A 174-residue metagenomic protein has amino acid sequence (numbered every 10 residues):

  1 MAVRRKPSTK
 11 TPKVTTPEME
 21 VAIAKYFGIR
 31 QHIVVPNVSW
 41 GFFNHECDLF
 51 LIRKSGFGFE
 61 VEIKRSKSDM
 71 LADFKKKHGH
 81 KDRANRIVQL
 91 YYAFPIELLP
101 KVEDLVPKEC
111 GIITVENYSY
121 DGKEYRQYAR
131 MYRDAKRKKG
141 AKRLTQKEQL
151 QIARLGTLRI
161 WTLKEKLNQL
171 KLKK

Functional and structural regions predicted by a protein language model:
A2-K13, P17, V21-Y26, E103-K174: Non-catalytic C-terminal interaction segments of nucleic acid-processing enzymes
F27-F42: A short acidic/basic microdomain associated with nuclease active sites
S39, F50, E62-K64: Anionic group-transfer/hydrolysis microenvironments
F43-E46, D69-M70: Short N-terminal binding/cap micro-motifs at the start of the first secondary-structure element
C47-E60: Active-site beta-strand-loop-beta-strand hairpin of nuclease catalytic cores that positions key catalytic residues
R65-V115: Catalytic cores of nucleic-acid endonucleases
